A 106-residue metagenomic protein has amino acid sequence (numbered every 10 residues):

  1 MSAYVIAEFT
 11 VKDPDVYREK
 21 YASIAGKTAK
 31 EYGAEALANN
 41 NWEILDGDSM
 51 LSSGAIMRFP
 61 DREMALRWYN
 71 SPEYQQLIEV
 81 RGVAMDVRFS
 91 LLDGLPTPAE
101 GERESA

Functional and structural regions predicted by a protein language model:
M1-G54, P60-N70, D93-A106: Short S/T/G/P-rich N-terminal loop/turn motif that feeds into the first structured element of a domain
Q75-S90: C-terminal structural segments of small proteins and small subunits
